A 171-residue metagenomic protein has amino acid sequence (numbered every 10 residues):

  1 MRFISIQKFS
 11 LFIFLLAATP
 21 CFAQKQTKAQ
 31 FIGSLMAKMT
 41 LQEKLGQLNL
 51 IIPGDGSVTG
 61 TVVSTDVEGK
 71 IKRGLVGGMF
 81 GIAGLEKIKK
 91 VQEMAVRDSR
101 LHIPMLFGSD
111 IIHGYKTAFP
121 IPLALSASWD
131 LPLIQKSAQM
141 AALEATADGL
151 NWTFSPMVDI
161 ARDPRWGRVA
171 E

Functional and structural regions predicted by a protein language model:
M1-Q26: Bacterial Sec-dependent N-terminal signal peptides
Q24-E171: N-terminal beta-rich core of secreted/periplasmic extracellular enzymes
